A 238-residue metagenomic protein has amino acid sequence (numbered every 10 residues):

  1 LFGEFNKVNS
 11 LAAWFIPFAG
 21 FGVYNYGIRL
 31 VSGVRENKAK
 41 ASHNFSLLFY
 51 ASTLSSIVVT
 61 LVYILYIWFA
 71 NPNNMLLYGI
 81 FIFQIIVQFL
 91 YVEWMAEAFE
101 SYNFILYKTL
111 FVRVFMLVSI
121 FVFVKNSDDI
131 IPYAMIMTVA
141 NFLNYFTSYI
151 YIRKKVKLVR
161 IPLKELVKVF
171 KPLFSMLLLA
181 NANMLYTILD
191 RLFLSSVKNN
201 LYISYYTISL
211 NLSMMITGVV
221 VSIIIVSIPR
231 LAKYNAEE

Functional and structural regions predicted by a protein language model:
E4-G20, D190-F193, S204-V220: Alpha-helical transmembrane segments of polytopic membrane transporters and translocases
N6, K38-L54, F170, T207 (+1 more regions): Interfacial transmembrane-helix starts/ends
W14-F18, L65-M95, L143: Alpha-helical transmembrane segments of multi-pass membrane proteins
A19-E36, S213-E237: Helix-loop junctions and terminal segments of transmembrane helices in multi-pass membrane transport/translocation
R35, I85-K108: Membrane-interface junctions at transmembrane-helix termini in multi-pass inner-membrane proteins
N71, A98-F99, N126-S127, V197-N200: Helix-loop interface residues and adjacent transmembrane-helix termini in multi-pass membrane transporters, primarily
I82, Y107-K154, L210: Hydrophobic alpha-helical transmembrane segments
N103-Y107, I130-M137, F146-I188, L192 (+2 more regions): Interhelical loop/hinge segments that connect adjacent transmembrane helices in multipass membrane
